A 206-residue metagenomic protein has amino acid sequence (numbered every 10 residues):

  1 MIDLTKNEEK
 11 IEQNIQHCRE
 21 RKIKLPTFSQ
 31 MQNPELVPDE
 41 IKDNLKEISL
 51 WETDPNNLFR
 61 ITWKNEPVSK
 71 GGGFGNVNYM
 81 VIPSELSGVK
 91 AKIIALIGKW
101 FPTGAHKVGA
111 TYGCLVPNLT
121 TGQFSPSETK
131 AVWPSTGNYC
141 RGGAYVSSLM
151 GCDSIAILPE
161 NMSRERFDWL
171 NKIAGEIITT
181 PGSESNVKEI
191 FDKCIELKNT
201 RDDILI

Functional and structural regions predicted by a protein language model:
M1-I206: PLP-dependent amino-acid enzyme catalytic core
